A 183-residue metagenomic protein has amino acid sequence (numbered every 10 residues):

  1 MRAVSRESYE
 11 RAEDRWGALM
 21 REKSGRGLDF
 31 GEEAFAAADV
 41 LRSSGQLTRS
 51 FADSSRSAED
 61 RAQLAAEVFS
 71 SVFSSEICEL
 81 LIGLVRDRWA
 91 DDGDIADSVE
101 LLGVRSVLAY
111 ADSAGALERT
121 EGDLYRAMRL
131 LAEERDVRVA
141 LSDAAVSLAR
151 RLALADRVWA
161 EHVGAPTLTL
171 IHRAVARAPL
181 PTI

Functional and structural regions predicted by a protein language model:
M1-I183: Elongated, mostly alpha-helical coiled-coil "stalk/stator" tethers of large membrane protein machines
